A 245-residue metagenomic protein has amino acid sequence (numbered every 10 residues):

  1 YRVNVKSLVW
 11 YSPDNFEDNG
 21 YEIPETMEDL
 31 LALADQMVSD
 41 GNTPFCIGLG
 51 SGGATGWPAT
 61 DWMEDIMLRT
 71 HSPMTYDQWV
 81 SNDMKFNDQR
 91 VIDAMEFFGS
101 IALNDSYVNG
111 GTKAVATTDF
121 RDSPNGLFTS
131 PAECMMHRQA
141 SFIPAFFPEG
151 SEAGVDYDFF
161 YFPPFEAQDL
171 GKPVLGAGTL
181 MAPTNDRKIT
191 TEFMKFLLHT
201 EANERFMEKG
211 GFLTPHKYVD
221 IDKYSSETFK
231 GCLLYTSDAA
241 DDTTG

Functional and structural regions predicted by a protein language model:
Y1-I23, E28-L31, N42, G48-W79 (+1 more regions): Periplasmic solute-binding protein
N15-F16, A34-D40, D119-H137: Short helices/loops that flank or line small-molecule/ion binding pockets
D18-N19, F142, P148-T214: Extracytoplasmic/periplasmic substrate-recognition and gating elements
N19-E22, A102-D119, E133, E152-D156: A local structural motif
M27-D29, T112-G126: Short helix-initiation/N-cap motifs at beta->coil->alpha
A34-Q36, V80-A116, F162: Glycine-centered hinge/linker elements that transmit conformational signals in sensory and ligand-binding systems
L68-D93, E149-S151, P164-P173: Short, solvent-exposed loop/beta-turn-alpha elements that line the ligand-binding surface or hinge of extracytoplasmic
Y235-T243: Conserved small/polar residues in nucleotide/adenosyl-binding loops
